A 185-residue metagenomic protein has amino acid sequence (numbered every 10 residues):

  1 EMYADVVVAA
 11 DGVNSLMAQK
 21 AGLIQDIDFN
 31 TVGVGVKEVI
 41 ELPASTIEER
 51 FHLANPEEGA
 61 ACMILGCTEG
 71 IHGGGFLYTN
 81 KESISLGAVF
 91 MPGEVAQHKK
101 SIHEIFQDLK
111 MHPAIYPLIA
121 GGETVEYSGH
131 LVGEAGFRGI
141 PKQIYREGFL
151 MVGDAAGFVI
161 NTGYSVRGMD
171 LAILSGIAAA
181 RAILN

Functional and structural regions predicted by a protein language model:
E1-A120, F158: Predominantly flavin-linked oxidoreductase catalytic cores and closely associated redox partners
T68-I71, K81, V95-I177, A182: FAD/FMN-dependent oxidoreductases across multiple families
